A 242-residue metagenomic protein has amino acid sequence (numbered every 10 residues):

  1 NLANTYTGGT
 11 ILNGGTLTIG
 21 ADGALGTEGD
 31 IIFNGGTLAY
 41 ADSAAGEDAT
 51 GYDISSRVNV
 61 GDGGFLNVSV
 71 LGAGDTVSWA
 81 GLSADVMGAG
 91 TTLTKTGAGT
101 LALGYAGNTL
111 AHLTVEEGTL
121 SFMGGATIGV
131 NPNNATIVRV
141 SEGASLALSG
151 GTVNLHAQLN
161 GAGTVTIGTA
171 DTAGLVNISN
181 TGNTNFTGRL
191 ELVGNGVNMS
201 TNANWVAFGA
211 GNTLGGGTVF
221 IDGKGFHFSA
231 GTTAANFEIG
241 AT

Functional and structural regions predicted by a protein language model:
N1-D62, T76, A80-G88, T100-A162 (+1 more regions): Surface-exposed loop/turn positions within long extracellular repeat scaffolds, especially the passenger domains
L66-V68: Polar, low-complexity export/assembly segments characteristic of proteins that are secreted or assemble on the cell
L71-D75: Extracellular beta-rich ligand/substrate-recognition surface
T92: Active-site and glycan-interaction determinants of carbohydrate-active enzymes
